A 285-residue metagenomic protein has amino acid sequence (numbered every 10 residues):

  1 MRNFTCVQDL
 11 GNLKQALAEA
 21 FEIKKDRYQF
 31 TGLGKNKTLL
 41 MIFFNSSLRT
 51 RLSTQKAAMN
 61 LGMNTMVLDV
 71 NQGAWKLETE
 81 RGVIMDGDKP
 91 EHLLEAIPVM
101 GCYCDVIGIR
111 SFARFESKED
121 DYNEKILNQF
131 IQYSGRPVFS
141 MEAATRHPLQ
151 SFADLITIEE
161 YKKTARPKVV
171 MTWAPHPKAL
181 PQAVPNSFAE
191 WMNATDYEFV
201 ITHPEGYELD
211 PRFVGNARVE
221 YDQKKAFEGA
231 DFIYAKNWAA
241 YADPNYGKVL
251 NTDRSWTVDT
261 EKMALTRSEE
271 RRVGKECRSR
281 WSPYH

Functional and structural regions predicted by a protein language model:
M1-L52, K56: Positively charged, low-complexity intrinsically disordered leader regions
G34-M41, S47-E159: Phosphate/diphosphate ligand-binding glycine-rich loop within oxidoreductases
F44-V67, E159-K236: Glycine-rich phosphate/diphosphate-binding loop of Rossmann-like nucleotide-binding domains
E91, N123-E124, A183-S187, A217-R218 (+1 more regions): Charged helix-capping and loop-helix junction motifs
G101, A226-E228, M263: A short, aliphatic-rich alpha-helical micro-motif
E116-D121, K178-Q182, A240-W256: Glycine/threonine-rich flexible loop motifs
N193, E261-S268: Short, conserved loop/helix-junction motifs that constitute active-site signature segments in enzyme catalytic cores
E270, G274-H285: Positively charged, low-complexity/disordered segments
